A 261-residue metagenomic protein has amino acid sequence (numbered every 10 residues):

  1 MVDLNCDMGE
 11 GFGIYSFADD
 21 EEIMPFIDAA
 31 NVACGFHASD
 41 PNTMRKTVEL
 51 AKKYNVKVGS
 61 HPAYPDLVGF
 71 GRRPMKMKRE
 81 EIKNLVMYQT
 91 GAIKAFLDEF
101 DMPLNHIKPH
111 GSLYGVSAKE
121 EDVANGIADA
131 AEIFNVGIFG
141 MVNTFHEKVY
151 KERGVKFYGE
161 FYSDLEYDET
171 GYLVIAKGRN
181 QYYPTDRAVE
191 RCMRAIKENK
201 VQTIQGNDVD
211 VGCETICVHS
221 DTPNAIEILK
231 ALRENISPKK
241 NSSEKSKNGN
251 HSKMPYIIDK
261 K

Functional and structural regions predicted by a protein language model:
D7, H61, I107, V218: Conserved, mostly hydrophobic/aromatic
F12-R45: A short alpha/beta connector and helix-capping loop motif
E21-P25, K46-G59, D98: Acidic (Asp/Glu)-rich catalytic clusters
V32-H37, V116-K119, F134-N143: Catalytic beta/alpha-barrel core
D66-D101, H106: Glycine/small-residue-rich loop that forms an oxyanion/phosphate-binding "nest" at active or ligand-binding sites
L97-N105, N199-D210, S242-K247: Flexible, glycine/charged-enriched surface loops at secondary-structure junctions
N143-K200: Active-site rim beta-loop-alpha module in soluble metabolic enzymes
R194, A225-S242: C-terminal helical cap(s) of enzyme catalytic domains, especially alpha/beta-barrels
